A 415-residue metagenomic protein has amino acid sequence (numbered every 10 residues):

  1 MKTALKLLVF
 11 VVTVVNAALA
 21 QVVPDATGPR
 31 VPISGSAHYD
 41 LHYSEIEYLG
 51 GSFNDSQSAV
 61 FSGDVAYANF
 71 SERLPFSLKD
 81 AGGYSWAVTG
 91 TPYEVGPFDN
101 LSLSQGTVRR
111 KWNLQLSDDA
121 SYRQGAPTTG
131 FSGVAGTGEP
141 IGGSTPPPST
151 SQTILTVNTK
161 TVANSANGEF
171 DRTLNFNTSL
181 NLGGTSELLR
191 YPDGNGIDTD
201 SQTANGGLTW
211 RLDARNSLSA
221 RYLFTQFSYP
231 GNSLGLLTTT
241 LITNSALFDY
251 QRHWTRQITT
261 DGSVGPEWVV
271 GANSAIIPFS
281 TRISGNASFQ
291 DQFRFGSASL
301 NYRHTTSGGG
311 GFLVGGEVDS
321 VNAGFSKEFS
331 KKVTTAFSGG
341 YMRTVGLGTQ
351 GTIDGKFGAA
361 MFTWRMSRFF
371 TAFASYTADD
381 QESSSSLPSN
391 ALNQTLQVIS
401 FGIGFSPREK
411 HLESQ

Functional and structural regions predicted by a protein language model:
K2-F10: Sec-dependent signal peptide recognition, specifically the positively charged N-region followed immediately by
V11-A20: Hydrophobic h-region of N-terminal signal peptides that target proteins for export in Gram-negative bacteria
L19-Q415: Gram-negative and organellar
